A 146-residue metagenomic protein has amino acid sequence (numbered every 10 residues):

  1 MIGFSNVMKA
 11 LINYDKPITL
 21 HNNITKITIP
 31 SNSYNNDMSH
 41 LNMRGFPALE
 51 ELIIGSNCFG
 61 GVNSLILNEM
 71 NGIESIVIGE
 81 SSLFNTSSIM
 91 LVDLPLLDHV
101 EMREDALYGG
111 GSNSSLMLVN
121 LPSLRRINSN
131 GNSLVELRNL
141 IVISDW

Functional and structural regions predicted by a protein language model:
M1-F4, I127-N130, R138-W146: Leucine-rich solenoid repeat scaffolds
V7, I24, M38, L49 (+7 more regions): Conserved hydrophobic position(s) of the canonical leucine-rich repeat
A10, D15-I73: LRR N-terminal entry segment and analogous cap-like coil->beta motifs
I27, L41, L52, L65 (+6 more regions): Conserved hydrophobic beta-strand positions in leucine-rich repeat
P30, G55, N68, G79 (+5 more regions): Feature marks extracellular polysaccharide-active and adherence modules
M102-S115: Acidic/polar low-complexity surface segments
